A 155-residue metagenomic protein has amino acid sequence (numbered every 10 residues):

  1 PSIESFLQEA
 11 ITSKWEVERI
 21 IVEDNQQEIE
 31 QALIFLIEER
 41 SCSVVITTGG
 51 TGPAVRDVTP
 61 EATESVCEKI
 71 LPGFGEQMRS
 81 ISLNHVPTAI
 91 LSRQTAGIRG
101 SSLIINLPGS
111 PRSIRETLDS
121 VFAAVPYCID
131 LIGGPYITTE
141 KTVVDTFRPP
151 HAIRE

Functional and structural regions predicted by a protein language model:
P1-E155: Non-catalytic beta/alpha edge segments that cap or flank active sites
